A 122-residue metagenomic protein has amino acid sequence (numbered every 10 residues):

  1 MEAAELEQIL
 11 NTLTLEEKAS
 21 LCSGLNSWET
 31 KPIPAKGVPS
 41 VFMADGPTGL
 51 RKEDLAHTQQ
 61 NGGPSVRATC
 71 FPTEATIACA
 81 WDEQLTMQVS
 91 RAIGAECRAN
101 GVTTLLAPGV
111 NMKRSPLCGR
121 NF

Functional and structural regions predicted by a protein language model:
M1-F122: N-terminal beta-rich core of secreted/periplasmic extracellular enzymes
